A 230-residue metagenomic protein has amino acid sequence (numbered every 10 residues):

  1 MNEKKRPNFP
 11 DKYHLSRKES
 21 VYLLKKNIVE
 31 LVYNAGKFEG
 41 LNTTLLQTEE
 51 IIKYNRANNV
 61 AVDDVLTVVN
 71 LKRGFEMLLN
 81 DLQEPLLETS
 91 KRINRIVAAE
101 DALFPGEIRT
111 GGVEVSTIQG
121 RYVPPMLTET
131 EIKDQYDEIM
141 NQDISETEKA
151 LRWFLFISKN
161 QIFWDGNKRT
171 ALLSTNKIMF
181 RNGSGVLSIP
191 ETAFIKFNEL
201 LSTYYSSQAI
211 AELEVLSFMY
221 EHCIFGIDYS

Functional and structural regions predicted by a protein language model:
M1-S230: FIC/Doc superfamily catalytic core
